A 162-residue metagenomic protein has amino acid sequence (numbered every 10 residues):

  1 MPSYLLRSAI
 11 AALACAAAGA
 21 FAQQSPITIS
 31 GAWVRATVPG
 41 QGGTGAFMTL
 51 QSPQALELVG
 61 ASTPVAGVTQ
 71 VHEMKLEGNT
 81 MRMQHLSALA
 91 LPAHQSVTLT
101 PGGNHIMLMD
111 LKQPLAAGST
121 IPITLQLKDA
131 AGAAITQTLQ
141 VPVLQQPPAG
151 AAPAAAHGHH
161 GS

Functional and structural regions predicted by a protein language model:
M1, A22-Q23: Absolute protein N-terminus
M1-I10: Bacterial N-terminal signal peptides that target proteins for export
A17-G19: N-terminal signal peptide c-region/cleavage motif recognized by signal peptidases
Q24-S162: Compact, glycine-rich, soluble single-domain proteins
